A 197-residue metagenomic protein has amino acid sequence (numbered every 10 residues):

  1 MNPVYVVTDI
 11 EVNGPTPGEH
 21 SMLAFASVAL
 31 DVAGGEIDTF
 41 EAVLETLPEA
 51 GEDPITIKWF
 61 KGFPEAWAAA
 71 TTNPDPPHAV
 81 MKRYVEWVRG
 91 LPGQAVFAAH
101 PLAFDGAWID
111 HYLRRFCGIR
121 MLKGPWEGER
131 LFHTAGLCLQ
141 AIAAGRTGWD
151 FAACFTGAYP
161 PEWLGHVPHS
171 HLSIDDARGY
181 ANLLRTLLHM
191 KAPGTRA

Functional and structural regions predicted by a protein language model:
N2-V6, E11-L102: Conserved non-catalytic scaffold segment of RNase H-like nuclease domains
I10-V12, G106, L139, A177: Generic detector of well-ordered alpha-helical packing
M22-A26, L113-C117, K191: Glycine-rich, phosphate-binding/catalytic loops in enzymes
A42-E45, K123-A143: A short, structured active-site edge motif that brings together acidic residues
T46-E49, I57, G136-A177: Active-site-proximal helix-loop-helix substrate-binding element of RNase H-like nuclease domains
P77-Y84, D105-Y112, A135-L139: Amphipathic alpha-helical interface surfaces
V96-L102, A107-W108, C154-A197: Acidic, Mg2+-coordinating catalytic module of metal-dependent nucleases/exonucleases that use a two-metal-ion mechanism
A103-T134: Substrate-recognition/cap helix-loop segment adjacent to the acidic, metal-dependent catalytic center of Asp-based
